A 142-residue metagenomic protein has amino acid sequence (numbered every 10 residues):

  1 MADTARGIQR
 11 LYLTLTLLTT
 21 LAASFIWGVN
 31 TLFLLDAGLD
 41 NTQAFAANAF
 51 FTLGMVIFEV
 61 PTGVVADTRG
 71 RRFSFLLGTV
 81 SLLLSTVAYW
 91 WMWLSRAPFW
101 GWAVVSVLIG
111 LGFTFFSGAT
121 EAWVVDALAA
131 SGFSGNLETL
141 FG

Functional and structural regions predicted by a protein language model:
A2-I57: Helix-loop boundary and gating motifs at the non-cytosolic
I8-T16, F75, W102, L140-F141: Hydrophobic alpha-helix/TM-entry signal in multi-pass membrane transporters
L15-T16, T20, T52, F99-G110: Helical-face signature of the major facilitator-like transporter fold
A37, D67-T68, S95: Membrane-helix boundary and inter-helical linker elements of multi-pass secondary transporters
F58-R71: Helix-to-loop junctions at the C-terminal end of transmembrane segments in multipass secondary transporters
T68-T79, F133: Cytoplasmic membrane-interface "Motif A"-like loop-to-helix N-cap segments of 12-TM Major Facilitator Superfamily
L76, V80-A97, W102: C-terminal ends and interior cores of transmembrane alpha-helices in multi-pass membrane transporters/permeases
V107-G142: Cytoplasmic helix-loop-helix junction between adjacent transmembrane helices in 12-TM secondary transporters
